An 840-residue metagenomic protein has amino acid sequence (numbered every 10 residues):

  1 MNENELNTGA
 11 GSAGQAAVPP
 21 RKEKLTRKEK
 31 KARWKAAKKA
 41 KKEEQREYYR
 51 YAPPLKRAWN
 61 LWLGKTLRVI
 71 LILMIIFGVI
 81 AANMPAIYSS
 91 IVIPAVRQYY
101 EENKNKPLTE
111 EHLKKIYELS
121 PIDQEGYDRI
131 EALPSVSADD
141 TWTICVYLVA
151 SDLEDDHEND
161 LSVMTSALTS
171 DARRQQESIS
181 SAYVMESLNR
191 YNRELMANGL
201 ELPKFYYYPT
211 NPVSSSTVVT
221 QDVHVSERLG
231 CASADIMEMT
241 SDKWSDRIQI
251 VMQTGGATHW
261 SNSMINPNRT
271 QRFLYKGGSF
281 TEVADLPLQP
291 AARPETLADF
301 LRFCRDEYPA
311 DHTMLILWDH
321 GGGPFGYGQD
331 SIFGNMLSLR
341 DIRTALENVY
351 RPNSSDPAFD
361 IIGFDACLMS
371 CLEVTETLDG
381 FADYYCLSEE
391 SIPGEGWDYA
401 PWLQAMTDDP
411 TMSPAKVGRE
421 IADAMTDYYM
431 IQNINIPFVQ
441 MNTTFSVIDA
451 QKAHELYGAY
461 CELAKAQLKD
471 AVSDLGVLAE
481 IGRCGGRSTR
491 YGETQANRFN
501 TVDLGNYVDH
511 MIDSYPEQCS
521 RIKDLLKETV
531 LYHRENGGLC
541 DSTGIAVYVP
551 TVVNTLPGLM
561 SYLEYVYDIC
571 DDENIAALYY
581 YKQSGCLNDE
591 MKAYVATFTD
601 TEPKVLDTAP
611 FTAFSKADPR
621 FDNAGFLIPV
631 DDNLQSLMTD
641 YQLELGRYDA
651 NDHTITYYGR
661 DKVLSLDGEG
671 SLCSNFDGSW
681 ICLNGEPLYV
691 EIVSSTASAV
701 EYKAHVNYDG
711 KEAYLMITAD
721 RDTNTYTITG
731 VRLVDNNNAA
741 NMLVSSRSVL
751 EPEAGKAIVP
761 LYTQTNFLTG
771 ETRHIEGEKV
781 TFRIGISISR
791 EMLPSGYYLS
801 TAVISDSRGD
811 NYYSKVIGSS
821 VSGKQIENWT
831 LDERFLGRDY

Functional and structural regions predicted by a protein language model:
M1-R50: N-terminal targeting leaders characterized by basic, low-complexity, disordered sequences that direct proteins
K56-I75: N-terminal Sec-pathway targeting helices
L73-S89: N-terminal type II signal-anchor transmembrane helix that functions as the membrane-insertion/stop-transfer segment
P85-S90, P94, K114, E118-S137 (+4 more regions): Terminal, contiguous helix-loop blocks that mediate binding/assembly
Y88-E110, K114-Y183, D222-P309: N-terminal extension/subdomain marker
T143-Y147, Q249-T254, T313-L317, D360-F364 (+2 more regions): Structural recognition of the beta-strand scaffold that forms the well-ordered cores of secreted hydrolase catalytic
Q176-V225: Long intrinsically disordered, low-complexity regions that are acidic and Ser/Thr-rich
G255-S354, A366-C367, L372, E389-E390: Catalytic-core segments of thiol-dependent peptidases
